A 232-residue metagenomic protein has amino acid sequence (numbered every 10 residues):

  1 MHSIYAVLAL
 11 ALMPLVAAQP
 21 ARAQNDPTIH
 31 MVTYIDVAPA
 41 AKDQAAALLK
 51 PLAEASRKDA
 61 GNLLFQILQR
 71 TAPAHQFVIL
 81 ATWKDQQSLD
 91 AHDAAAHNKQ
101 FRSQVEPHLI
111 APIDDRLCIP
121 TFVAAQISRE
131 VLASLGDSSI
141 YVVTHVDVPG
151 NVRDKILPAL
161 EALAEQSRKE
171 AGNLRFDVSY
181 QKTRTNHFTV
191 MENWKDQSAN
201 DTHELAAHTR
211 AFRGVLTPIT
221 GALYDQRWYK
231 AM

Functional and structural regions predicted by a protein language model:
M1-H2: N-terminal secretory signal peptides that target proteins for export/translocation
Y5-A17: Bacterial N-terminal signal peptides
A21-T28, Q66-P73, F101-I140, R175-N186 (+1 more regions): Glycine-rich beta-strand-turn "strand-cap" elements at beta-sheet edges
P27-L63, W83: N-terminal targeting signals for Sec/Tat export/insertion, comprising classic cleavable signal peptides
T28-D36, Q66-D93, S138-D147, D177-E204: Short, well-ordered beta-strand segments in beta-rich or mixed alpha/beta enzyme and ligand-binding folds
K42-A46, D90-D93, R153-L157, H203: Solvent-exposed, non-transmembrane alpha-helical starts
E54-L64, T82-L117, Q166-L174, N193-R227: An amphipathic, aromatic/His-enriched active-site/gating alpha helix that lines ligand/cofactor pockets
L132-R175: Surface-exposed interaction/gating patches
